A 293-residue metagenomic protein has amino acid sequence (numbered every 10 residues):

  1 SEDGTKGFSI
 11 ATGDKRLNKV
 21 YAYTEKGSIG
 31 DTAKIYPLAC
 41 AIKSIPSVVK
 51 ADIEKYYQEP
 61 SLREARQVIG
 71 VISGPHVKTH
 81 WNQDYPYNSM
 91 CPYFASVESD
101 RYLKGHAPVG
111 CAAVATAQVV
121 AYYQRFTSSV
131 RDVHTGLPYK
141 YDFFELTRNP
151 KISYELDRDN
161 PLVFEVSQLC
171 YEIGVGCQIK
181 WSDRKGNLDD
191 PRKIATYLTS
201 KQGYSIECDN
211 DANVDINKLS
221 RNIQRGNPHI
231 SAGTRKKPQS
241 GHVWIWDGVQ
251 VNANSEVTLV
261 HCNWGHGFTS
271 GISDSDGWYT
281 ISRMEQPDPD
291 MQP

Functional and structural regions predicted by a protein language model:
S1-D14: Exposed beta-strand-loop-beta-strand "reactive/processing" segments of non-cytosolic proteins
S1-G4, S200-N263: Active-site-adjacent substructure of cysteine-protease-like catalytic cores
S9-I10, Y21-A22, G110-A121, Q168-E172 (+5 more regions): Structural recognition of the beta-strand scaffold that forms the well-ordered cores of secreted hydrolase catalytic
T12-S28, N252-T280: Catalytic Cys-His active-site segments of thiol-dependent hydrolases/isopeptidases
L17, Q118, T127, V175-R184 (+4 more regions): Solvent-exposed loop/turn segments at secondary-structure junctions within structured extracellular/periplasmic domains
V20-R184: Active-site-adjacent structural segments surrounding the nucleophilic cysteine of cysteine proteases and isopeptidases
S47-A65, H266-P293: A recurrent domain-boundary module in secreted/ectodomain proteins
L188-L198, P287-P293: Catalytic cores of secreted or luminal carbohydrate-active enzymes
